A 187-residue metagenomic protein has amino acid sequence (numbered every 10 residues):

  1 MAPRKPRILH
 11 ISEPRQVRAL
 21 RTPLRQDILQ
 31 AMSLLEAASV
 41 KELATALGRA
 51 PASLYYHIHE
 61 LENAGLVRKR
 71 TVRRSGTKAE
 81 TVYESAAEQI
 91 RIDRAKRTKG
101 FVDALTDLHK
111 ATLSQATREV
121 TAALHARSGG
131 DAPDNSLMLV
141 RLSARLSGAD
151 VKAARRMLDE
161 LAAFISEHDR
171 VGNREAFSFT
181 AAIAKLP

Functional and structural regions predicted by a protein language model:
A2-R18: Short, Lys/Arg-enriched N-terminal segment that forms or immediately precedes the first helix of a structured domain
P14-L24, S39, R70-K96: Short, cationic-aromatic polyanion-contact patches
Q26-A31: Pre-recognition alpha-helix immediately N-terminal to the DNA-recognition helix within helix-turn-helix or winged-helix
E42-G48, L61: A short acidic, leucine-rich amphipathic alpha-helix
A50-Y55: Short coil turns linking two alpha-helices in DNA-binding domains
G65: Glycine-centered, phosphate/nucleic-acid-interacting loop/turn motifs that mediate DNA/RNA or nucleotide
E84-L146: Amphipathic alpha-helical dimerization/coiled-coil segments that flank or bridge DNA-binding/regulatory modules
G129-P187: Charged, low-complexity intrinsically disordered regulatory/assembly segments
